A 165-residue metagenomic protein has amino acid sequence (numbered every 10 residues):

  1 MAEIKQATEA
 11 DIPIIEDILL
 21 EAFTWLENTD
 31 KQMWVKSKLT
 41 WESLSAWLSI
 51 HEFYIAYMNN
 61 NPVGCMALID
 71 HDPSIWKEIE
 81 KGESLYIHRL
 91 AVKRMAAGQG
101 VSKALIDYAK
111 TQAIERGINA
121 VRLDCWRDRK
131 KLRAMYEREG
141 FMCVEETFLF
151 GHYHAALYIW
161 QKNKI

Functional and structural regions predicted by a protein language model:
E9, D17-M95, I106-Y108, F148-L149 (+1 more regions): Acetyl-CoA-dependent GNAT
D11, R89-A91, A96, G100 (+2 more regions): Conserved functional loop/turn residues at catalytic and ligand-binding sites
V92, G98-T111, A134-R138: Conserved acetyl-CoA-binding loop-helix of GNAT-fold acetyltransferases
A113-D124: Conserved GNAT acetyl-CoA-binding A-motif
L123-R133, L149-H154: Conserved beta-strand-loop-alpha-helix junction that forms the acyl-donor binding cleft
Y136-E146: Conserved acetyl-CoA-binding loop of GNAT-fold acetyltransferases
